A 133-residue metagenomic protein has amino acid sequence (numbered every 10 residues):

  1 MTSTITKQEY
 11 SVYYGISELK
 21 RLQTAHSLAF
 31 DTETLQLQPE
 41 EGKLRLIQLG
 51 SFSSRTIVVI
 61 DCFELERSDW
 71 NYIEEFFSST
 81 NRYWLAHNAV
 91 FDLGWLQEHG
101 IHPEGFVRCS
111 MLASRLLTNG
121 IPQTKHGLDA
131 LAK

Functional and structural regions predicted by a protein language model:
M1-A130: Conserved RNase H-like, two-metal-ion catalytic cores of nucleic-acid enzymes
K133: Glycine-rich, acidic and aromatic/proline-enriched surface loops and short helix-turn segments that act as binding
